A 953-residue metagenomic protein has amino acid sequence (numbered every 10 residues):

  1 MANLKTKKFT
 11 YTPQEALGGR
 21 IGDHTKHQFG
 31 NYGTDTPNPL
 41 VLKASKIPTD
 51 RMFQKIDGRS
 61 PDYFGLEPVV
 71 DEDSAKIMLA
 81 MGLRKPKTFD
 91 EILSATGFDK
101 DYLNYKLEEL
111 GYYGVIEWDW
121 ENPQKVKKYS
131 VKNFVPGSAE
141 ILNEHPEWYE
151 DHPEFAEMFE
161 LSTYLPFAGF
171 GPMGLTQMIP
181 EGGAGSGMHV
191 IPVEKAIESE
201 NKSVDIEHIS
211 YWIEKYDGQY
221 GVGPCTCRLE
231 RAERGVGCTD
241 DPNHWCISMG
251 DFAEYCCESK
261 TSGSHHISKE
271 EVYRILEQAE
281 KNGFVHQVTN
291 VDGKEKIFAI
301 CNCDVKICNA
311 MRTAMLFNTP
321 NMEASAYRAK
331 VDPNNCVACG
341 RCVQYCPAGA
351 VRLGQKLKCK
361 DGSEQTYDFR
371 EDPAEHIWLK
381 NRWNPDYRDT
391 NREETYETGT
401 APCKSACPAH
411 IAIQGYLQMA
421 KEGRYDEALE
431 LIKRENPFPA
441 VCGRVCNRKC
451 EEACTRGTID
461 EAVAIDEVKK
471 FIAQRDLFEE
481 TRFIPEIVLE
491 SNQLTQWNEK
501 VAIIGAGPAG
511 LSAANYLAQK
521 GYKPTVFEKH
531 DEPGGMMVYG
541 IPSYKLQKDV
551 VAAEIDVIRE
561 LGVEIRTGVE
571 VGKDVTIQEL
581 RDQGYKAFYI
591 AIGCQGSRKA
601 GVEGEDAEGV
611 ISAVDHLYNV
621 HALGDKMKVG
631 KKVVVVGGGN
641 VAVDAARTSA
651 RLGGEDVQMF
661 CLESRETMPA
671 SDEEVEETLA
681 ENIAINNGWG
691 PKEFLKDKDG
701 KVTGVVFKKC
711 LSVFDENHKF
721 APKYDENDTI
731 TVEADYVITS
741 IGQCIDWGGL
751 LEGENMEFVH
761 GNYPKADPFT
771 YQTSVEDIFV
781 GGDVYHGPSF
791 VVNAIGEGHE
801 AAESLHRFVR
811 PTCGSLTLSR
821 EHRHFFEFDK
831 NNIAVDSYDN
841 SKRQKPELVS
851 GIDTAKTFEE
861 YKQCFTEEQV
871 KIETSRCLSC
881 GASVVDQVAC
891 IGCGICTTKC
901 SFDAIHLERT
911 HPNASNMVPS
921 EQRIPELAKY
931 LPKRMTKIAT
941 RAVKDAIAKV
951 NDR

Functional and structural regions predicted by a protein language model:
G65-P68, F98, Y129-V131, Q287-I300 (+14 more regions): Ferredoxin-like iron-sulfur electron-transfer modules
P123-Q124, N309-N334, G349-T395, I411-P437 (+13 more regions): Non-heme iron-sulfur electron-transfer modules
K125-L165: Short, amphipathic alpha-helical interaction segments positioned at domain boundaries
I472-T495, A553-K573, S597-L652, F758-S774: Glycine-rich dinucleotide-binding loop and its adjacent helix/turn
E499-T525, A642-A650: N-terminal Rossmann-like FAD-binding beta1-loop-alpha1 element of flavoenzymes
V526, H530-L561, I565, Y618-V620 (+3 more regions): Rossmann-like dinucleotide-binding cores of NAD(P)H-dependent redox enzymes
D606-K631, D715-P788: FAD-site-proximal beta/loop scaffold in flavoenzymes
V784-V809: A conserved FAD-binding loop/helix module that cradles the flavin
